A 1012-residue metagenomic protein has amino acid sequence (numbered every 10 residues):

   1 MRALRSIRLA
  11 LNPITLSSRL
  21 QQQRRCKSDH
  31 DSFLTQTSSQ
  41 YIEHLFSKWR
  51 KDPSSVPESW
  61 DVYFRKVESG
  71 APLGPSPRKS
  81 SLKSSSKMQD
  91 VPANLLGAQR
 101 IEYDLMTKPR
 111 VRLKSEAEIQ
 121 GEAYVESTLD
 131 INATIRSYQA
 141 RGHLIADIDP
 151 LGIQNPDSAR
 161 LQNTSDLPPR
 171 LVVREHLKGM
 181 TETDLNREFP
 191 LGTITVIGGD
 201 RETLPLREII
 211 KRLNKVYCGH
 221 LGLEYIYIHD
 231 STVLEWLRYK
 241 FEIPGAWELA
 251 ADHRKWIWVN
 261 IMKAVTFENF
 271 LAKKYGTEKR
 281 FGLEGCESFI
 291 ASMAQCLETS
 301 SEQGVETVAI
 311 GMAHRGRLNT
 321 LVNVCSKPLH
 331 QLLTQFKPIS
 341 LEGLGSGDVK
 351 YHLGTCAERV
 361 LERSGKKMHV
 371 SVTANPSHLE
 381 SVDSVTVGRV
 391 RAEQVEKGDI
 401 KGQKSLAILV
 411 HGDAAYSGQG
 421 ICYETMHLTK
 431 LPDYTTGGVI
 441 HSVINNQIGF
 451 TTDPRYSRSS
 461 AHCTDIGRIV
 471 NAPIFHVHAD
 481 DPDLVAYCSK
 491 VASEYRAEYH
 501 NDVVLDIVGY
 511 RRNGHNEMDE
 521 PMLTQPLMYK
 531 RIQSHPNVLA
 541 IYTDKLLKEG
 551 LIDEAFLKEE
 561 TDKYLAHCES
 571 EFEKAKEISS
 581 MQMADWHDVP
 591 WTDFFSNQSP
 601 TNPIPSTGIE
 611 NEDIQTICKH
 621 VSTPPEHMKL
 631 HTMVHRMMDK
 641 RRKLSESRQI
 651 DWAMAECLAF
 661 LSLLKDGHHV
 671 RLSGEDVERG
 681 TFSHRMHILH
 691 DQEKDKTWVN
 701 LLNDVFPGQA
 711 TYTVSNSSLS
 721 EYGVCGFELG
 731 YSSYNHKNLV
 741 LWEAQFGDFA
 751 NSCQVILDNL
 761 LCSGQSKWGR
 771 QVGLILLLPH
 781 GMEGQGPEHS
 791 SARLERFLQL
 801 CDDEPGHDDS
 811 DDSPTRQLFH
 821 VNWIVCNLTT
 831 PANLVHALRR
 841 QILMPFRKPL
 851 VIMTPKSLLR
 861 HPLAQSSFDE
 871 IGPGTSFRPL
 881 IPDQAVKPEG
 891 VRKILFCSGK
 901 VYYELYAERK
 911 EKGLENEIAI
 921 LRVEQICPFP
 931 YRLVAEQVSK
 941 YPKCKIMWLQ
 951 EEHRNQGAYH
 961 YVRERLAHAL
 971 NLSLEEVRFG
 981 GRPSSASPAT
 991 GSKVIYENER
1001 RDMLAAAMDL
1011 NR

Functional and structural regions predicted by a protein language model:
R2-S459, D465-I466, V470-F475, E498 (+8 more regions): Conserved internal helical-beta-strand scaffold that buttresses enzyme catalytic cores
Y416, P482-L484, R511, D748-A750 (+2 more regions): Acidic, metal-coordinating catalytic cores used for nucleic-acid/nucleotide bond scission and strand-transfer chemistry
D465-N471, E693-K694, N735, P873 (+2 more regions): Short helix-loop-beta junction
P473-H535, L539-A555, N916-A919, F929-E936: Structured mid-domain segments that build the active-site/substrate or prosthetic-cofactor binding neighborhood
A492, E520, L838-L843, Q865-F868 (+2 more regions): Short, surface-exposed amphipathic charged segments that create phosphate/polyanion-binding patches used for binding
G708-V714, Y902, A907-K943, F979: Generic long, charged, amphipathic alpha-helical segments
I871-L921, I926: Long hydrophobic segments that form regular secondary structure
V934-R982: C-terminal structured "cap/appendage" subdomains that terminate the fold
